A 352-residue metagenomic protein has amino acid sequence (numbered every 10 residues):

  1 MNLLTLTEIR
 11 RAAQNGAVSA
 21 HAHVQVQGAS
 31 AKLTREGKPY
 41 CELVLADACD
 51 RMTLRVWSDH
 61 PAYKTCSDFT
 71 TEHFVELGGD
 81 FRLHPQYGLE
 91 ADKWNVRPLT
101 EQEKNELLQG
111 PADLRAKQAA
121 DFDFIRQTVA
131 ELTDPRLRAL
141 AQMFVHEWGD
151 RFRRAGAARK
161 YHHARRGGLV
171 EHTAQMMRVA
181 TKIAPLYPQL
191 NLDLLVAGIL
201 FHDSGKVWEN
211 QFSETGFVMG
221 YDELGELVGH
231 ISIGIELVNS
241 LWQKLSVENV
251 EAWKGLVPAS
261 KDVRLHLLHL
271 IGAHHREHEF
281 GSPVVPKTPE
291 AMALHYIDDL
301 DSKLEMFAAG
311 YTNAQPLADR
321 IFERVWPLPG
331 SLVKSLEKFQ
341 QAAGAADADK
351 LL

Functional and structural regions predicted by a protein language model:
M1-H23: OB-fold nucleic-acid-binding modules
V24, E72, M176, D298: Divalent metal-coordination and catalytic microenvironments
A29-Y40, M52-R55, D59-L108: OB-fold single-stranded nucleic acid-binding module
E42-D47, F212: Short, acidic/hydrophobic/Gly-rich beta-strand patch recurrent on exposed beta strands that often constitutes part
K104-G225: Acidic/His-rich, divalent-metal-binding segments that scaffold phosphate/diphosphate chemistry
Y161, E171, I183-P316: Divalent metal-dependent catalytic cores for phosphoryl transfer on phosphate-bearing substrates
K287-L352: Acidic, carboxylate-rich catalytic segments that either coordinate divalent cations
